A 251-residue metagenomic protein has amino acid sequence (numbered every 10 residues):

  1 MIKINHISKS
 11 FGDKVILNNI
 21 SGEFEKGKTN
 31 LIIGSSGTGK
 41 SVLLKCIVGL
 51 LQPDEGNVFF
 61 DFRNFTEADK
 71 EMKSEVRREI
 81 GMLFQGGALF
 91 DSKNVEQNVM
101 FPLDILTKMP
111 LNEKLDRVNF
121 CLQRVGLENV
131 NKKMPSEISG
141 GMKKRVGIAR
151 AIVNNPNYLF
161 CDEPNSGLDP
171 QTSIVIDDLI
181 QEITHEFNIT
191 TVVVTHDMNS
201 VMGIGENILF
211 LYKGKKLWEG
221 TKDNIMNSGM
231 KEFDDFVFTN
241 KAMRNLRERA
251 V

Functional and structural regions predicted by a protein language model:
V48: Helix-to-loop junction immediately C-terminal to a conserved catalytic motif
G56-F65: Conserved ABC transporter NBD signature motif
L111-N129: Conserved ABC ATPase "signature" region
M134-I138, M142: Conserved ABC ATPase signature
V153-N157: A short, proline-enriched helix->beta-strand linker immediately N-terminal to the Walker B motif in ABC-type P-loop
L159-D162: Catalytic Walker B motif of ABC-type/P-loop ATPase nucleotide-binding domains
P170-T172: Helix N-cap at the start of a conserved alpha-helix in ABC-type nucleotide-binding domains
